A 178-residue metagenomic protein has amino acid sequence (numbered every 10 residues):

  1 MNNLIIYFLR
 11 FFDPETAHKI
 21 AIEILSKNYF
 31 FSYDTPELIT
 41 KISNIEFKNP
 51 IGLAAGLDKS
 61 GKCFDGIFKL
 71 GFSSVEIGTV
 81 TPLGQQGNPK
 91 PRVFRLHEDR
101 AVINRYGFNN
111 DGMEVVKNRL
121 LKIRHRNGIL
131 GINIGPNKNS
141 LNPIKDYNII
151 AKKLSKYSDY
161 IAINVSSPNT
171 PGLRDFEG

Functional and structural regions predicted by a protein language model:
N2-T40, N104-N109: An N-cap/entry alpha-helix motif that binds or orients negatively charged groups
D13, Q86-K90, R174-D175: Short secondary-structure transition/capping segments
L25-K62: Active-site-flanking structural segment that lines cofactor/substrate pockets
F47, A55-D58, N109-G178: Conserved alpha/beta-domain cores
F47, C63-Q85: Active-site cofactor/substrate anionic-group-binding motifs, chiefly glycine- and Lys/Arg-rich phosphate-binding loops
E76-N88, S155, D159-S166: Non-cysteine beta-strand/loop elements that form the S-adenosyl-L-methionine
G78, P82-N127: A gly/proline- and charged-residue-enriched helix-loop-helix capping module
